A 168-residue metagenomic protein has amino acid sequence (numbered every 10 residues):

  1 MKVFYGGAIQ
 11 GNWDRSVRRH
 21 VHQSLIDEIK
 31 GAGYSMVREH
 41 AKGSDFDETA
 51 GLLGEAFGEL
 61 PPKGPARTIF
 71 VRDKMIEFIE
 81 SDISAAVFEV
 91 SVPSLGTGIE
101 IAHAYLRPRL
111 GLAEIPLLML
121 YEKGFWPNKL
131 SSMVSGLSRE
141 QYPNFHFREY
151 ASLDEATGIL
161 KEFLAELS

Functional and structural regions predicted by a protein language model:
M1-S168: Conserved catalytic or regulatory cores that recognize and/or transform ribose-phosphate-containing ligands
